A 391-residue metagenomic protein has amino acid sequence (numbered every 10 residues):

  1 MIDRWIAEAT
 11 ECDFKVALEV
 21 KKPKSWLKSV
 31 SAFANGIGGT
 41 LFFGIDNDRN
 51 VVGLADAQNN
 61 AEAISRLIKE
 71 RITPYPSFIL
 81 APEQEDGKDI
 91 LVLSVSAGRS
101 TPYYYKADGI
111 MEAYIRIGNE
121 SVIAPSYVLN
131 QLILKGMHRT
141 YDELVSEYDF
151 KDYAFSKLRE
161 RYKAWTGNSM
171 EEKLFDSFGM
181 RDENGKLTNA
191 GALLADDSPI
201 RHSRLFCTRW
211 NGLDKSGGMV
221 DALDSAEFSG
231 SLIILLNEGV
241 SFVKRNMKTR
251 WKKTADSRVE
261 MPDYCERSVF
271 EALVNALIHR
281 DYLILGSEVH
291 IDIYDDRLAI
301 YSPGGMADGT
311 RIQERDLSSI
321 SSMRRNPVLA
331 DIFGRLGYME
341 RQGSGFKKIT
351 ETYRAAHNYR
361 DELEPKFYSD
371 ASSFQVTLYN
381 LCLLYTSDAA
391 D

Functional and structural regions predicted by a protein language model:
M1-V92: Polybasic/polar functional segments that serve as interface/processing modules
V16, S94-A97, D197, R209 (+3 more regions): Flexible glycine-/small-residue-rich
E19-N35, E171-F178, V274-Y282, T352: Phosphate-interacting basic helix/loop segments used at nucleotide- and nucleic-acid interfaces
Y75-Y148, I284-S287, L336, G343 (+2 more regions): Intrinsically disordered, low-complexity regulatory tails
R116-S287, I293-Y301, G309-S322, G345 (+1 more regions): Active-site helix-to-loop segments that bind/position phosphate- or nucleotide-bearing substrates and donors across
M323-A330, G334-Y353: Glycine-rich phosphate-binding loop
A355-L384: Long, low-complexity, charged/polar intrinsically disordered regions in eukaryotic proteins
Y385-D391: Conserved small/polar residues in nucleotide/adenosyl-binding loops
